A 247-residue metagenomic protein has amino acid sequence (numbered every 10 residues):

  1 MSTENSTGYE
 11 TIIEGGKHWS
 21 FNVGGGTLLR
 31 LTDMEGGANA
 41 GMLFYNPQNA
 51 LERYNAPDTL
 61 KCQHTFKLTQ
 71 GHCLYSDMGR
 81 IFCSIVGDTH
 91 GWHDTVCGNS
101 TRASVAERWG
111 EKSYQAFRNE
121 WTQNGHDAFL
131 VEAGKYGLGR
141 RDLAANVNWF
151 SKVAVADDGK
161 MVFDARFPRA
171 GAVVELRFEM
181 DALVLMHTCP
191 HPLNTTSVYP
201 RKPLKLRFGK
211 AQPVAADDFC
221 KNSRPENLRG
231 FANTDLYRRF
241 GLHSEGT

Functional and structural regions predicted by a protein language model:
M1-T247: Intrinsically disordered, low-complexity segments enriched in small/polar residues
